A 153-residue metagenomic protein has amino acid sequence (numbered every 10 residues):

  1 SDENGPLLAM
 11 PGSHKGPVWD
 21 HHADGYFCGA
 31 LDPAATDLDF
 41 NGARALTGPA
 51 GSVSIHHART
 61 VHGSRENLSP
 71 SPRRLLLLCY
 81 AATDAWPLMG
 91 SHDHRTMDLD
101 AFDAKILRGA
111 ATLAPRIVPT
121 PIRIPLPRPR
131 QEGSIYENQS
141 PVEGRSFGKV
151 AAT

Functional and structural regions predicted by a protein language model:
D2-V61, A85: Double-stranded beta-helix
R59-T153: Non-heme Fe(II)/2-oxoglutarate
